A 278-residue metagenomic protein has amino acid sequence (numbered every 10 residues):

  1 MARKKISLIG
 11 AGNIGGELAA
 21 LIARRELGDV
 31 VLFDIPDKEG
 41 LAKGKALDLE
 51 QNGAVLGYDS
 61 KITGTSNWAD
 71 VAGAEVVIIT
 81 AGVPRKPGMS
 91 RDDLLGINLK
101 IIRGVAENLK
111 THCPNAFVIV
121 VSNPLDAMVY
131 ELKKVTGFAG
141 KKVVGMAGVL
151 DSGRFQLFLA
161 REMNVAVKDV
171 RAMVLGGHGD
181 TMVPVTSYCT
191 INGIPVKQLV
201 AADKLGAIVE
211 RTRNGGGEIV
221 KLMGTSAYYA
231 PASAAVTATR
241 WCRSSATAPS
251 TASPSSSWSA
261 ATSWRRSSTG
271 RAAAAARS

Functional and structural regions predicted by a protein language model:
A11-G12: Glycine-rich Rossmann-fold phosphate-binding loop(s) that bind the pyrophosphate of adenine dinucleotide cofactors
G15-G16: N-terminal Rossmann-fold NAD(P) dinucleotide-binding loop
I22: Aromatic pocket-lining residues of Rossmann-like dinucleotide-binding sites
F33-A74: Conserved N-terminal Rossmann-fold NAD(P) cofactor-binding segment
A81, F117-K197: Rossmann-fold dinucleotide-binding core
P87-A139: Rossmann-fold NAD(P)-binding glycine/threonine-rich loop
V167-S278: NAD(P)-dependent Rossmann-like dehydrogenase/reductase catalytic/cofactor-binding core
